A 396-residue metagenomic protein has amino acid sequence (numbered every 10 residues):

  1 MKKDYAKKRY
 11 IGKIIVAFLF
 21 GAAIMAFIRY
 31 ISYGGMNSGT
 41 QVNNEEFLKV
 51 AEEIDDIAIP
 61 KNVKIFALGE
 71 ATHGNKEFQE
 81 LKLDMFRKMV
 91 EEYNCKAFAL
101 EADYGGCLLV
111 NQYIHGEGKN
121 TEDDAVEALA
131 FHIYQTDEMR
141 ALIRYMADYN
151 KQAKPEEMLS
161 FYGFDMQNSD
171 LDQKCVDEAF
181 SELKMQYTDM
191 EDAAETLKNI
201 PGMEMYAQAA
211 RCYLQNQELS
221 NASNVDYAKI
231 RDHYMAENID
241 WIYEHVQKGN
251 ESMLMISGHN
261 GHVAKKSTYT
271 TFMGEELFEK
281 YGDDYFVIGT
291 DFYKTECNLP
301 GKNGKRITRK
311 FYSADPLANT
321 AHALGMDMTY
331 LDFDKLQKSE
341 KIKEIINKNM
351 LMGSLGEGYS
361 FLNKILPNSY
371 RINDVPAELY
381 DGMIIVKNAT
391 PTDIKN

Functional and structural regions predicted by a protein language model:
M1-A6: Juxtamembrane low-complexity tails/linkers enriched in Ser/Thr-Pro and polybasic
K8-N396: Structured catalytic-domain cores with a bias toward divalent-metal coordination
